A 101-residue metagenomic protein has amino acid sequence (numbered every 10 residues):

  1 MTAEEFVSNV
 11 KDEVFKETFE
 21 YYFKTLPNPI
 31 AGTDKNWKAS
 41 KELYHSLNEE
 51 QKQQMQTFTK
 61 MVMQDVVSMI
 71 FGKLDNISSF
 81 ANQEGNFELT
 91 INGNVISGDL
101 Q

Functional and structural regions predicted by a protein language model:
M1-E49, F80-E84, E88-L89: N-terminal low-complexity, intrinsically disordered segments
E42-S68: Mature extracytoplasmic domains of secretory-pathway proteins
M63-S79: Aromatic- and glycine-enriched beta-alpha-beta binding-site module
L74-Q101: Amphipathic alpha-helical binding modules
